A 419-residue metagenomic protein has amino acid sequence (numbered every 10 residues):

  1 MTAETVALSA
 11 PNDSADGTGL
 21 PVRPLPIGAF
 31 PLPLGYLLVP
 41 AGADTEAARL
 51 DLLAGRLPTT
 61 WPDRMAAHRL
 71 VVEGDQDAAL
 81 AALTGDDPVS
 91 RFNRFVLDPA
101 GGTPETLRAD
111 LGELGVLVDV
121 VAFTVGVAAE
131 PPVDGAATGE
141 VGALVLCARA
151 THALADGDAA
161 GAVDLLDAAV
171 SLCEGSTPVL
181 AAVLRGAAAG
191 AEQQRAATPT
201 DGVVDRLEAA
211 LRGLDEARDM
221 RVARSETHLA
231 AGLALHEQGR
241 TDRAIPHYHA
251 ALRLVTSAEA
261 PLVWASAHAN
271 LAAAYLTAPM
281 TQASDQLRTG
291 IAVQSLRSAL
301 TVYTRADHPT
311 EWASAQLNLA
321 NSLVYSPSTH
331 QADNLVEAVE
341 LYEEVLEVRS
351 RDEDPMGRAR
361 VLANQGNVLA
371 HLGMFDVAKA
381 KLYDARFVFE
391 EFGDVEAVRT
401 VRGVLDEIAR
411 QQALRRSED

Functional and structural regions predicted by a protein language model:
M1-A230, E407, Q411-D419: Flexible inter-repeat linkers and adjacent short helices within tandem amphipathic alpha-helical repeat scaffolds
E73-G74, G101, D156, R195-A197 (+8 more regions): Structural motif corresponding to the intra-repeat A-B loop/turn of tetratricopeptide repeats
Q76-D77, P104, A159, A197-T200 (+5 more regions): TPR-repeat structural position
G85-V89, A109-L117, R288-R297, V336-E343 (+2 more regions): TPR/TPR-like (Sel1-like) alpha-helical repeat modules
A137, G175-S176, D219, E259 (+4 more regions): Structural signature of alpha-solenoid helical repeat scaffolds
L144-A155, L180-A196, V222-E237, L262-T277 (+3 more regions): Conserved alpha-helical positions within TPR/SEL1-like repeat arrays
D167-L172, E208-E216, H249-S257, V293-R305 (+2 more regions): Amphipathic alpha-helical segments of tetratricopeptide repeats
